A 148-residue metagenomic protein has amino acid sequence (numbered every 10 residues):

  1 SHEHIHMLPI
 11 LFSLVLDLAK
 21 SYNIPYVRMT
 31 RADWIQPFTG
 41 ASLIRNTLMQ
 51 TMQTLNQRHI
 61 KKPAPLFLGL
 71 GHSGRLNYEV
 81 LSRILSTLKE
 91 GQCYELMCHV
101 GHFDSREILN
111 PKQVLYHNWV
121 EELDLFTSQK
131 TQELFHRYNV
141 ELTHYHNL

Functional and structural regions predicted by a protein language model:
S1-H2, V27: Divalent metal-dependent hydrolysis catalytic cores, especially in the metallo-beta-lactamase
E3-L8: Active-site pocket-lining segments that scaffold enzyme catalytic pockets across diverse folds
I10-P25, M29-L148: Terminal accessory/targeting
